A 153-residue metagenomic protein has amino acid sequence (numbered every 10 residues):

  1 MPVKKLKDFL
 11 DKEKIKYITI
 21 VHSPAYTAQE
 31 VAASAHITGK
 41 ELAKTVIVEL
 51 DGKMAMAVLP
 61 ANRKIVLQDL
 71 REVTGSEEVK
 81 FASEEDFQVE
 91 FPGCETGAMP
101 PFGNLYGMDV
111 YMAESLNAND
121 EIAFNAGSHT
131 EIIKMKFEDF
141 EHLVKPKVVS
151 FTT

Functional and structural regions predicted by a protein language model:
M1-T153: Extended, low-hydrophobicity, polar/charged segments
